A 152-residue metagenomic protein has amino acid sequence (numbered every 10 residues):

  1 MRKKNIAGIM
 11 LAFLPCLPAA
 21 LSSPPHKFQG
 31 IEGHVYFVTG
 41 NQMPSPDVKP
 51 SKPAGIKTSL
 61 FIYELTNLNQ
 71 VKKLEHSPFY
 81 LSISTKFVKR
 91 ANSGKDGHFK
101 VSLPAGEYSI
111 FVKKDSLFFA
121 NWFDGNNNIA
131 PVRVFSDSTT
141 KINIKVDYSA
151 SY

Functional and structural regions predicted by a protein language model:
M1, F13-K27: Bacterial Sec-dependent signal peptides at the C-terminal "C-region" and cleavage site
K3-I9: Sec-dependent signal peptide recognition, specifically the positively charged N-region followed immediately by
Q29-F37: A short, amphipathic beta-strand motif
T39-Y80: Short, ordered, surface-exposed loop/turn motifs in non-cytosolic proteins
Q70-D96: Short, acidic Ser/Thr/Gly-rich low-complexity loop/linker segments typical of extracellular and cell-surface proteins
K100-L103: Short, flexible loop/turn segments at beta-strand junctions in immunoglobulin-like and fibronectin type III
G106-F118: A short, solvent-exposed beta-strand micro-motif common in secreted/extracellular proteins
D115-N143, D147: Structured interaction patches on ligand/partner-binding surfaces of diverse proteins
